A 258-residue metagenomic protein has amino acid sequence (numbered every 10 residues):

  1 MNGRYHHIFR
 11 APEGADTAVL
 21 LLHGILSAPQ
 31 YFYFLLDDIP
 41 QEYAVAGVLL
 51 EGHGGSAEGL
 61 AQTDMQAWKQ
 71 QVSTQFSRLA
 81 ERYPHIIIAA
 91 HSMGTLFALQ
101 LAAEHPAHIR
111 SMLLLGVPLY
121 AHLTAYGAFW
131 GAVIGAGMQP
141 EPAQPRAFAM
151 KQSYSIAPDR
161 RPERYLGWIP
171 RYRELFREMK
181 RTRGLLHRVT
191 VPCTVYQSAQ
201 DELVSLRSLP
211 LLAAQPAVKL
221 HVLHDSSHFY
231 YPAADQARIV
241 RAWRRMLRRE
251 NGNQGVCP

Functional and structural regions predicted by a protein language model:
L26-L36: The serine-hydrolase catalytic nucleophile loop
P40-A57: Conserved alpha/beta-hydrolase
A90-G94, A98: Gly/Ala-rich beta-loop-alpha elbow adjacent to hydrolase catalytic centers
M112-M138: Flexible "cap/lid" loop of the alpha/beta hydrolase fold
W168-L185: Active-site nucleophile elbow and catalytic-triad environment of alpha/beta-hydrolase enzymes
V189, V195-Q197, D201: Short beta-strand/loop motif that positions the catalytic acidic residue of the alpha/beta-hydrolase fold
E202-S208: Conserved alpha/beta-hydrolase "acid-adjacent" motif
S226-A237: Catalytic histidine-centered segment of alpha/beta-hydrolase-like enzymes
